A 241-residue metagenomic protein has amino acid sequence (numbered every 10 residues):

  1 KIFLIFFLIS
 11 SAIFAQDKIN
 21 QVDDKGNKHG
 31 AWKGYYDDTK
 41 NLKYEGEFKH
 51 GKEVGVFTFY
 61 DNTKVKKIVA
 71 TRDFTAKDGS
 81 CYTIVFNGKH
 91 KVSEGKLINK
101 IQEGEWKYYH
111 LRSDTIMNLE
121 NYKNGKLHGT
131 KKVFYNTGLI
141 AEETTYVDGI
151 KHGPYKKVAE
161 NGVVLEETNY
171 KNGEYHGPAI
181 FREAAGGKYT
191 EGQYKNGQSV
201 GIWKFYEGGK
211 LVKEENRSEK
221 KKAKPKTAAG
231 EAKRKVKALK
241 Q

Functional and structural regions predicted by a protein language model:
K1-I19: Bacterial Sec-dependent N-terminal signal peptides
F14-Q241: Glycine/tyrosine- and acidic-biased, solvent-exposed loop/turn segments at the edges of beta-strands
